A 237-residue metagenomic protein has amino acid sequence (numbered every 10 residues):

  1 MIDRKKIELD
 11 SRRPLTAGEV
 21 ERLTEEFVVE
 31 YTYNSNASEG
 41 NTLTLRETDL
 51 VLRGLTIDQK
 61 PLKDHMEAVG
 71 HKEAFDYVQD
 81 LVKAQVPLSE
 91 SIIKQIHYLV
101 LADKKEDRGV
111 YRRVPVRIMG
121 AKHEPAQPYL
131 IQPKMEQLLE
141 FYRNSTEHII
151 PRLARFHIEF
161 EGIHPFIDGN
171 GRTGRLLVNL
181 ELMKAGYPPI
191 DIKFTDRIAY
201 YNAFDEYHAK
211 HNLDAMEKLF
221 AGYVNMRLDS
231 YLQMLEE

Functional and structural regions predicted by a protein language model:
M1-D168, R172-E237: FIC/Doc superfamily catalytic core
